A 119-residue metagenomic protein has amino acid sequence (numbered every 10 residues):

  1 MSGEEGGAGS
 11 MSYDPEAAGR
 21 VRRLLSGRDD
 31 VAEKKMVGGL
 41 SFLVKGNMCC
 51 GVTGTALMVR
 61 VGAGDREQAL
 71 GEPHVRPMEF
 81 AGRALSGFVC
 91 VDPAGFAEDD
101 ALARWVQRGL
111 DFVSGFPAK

Functional and structural regions predicted by a protein language model:
M1-K119: Charge-dense, helix-prone N-terminal extensions
